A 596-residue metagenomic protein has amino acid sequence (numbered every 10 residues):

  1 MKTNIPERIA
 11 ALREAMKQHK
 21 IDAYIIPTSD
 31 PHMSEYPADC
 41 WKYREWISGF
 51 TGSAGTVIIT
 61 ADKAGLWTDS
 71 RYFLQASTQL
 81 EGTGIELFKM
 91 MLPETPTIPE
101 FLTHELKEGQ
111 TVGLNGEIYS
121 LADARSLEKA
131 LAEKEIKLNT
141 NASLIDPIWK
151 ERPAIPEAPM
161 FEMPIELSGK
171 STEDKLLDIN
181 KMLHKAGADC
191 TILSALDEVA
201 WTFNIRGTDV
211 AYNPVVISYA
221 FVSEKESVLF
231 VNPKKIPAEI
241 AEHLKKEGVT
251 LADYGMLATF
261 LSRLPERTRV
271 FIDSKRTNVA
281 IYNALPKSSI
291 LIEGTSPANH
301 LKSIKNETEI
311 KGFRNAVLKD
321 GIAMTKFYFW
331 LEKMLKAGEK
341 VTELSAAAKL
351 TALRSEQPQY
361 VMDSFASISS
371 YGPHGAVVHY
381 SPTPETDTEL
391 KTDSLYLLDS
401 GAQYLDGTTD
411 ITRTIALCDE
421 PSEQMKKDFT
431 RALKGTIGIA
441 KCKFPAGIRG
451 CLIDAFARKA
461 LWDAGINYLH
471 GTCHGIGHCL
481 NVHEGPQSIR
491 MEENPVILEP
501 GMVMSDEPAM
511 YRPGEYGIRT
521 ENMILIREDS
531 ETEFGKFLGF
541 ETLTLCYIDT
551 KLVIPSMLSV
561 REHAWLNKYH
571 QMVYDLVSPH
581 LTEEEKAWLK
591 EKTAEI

Functional and structural regions predicted by a protein language model:
M1-I596: Active-site neighborhoods and metal-handling regions in enzymes and metal-associated proteins
